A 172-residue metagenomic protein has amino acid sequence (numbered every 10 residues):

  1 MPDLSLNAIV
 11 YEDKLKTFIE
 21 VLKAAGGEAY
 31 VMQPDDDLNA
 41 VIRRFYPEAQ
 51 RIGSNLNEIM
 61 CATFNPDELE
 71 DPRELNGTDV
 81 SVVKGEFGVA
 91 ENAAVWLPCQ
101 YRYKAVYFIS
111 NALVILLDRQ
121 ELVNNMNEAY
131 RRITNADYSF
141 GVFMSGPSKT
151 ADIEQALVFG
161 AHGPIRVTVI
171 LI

Functional and structural regions predicted by a protein language model:
M1-I172: The feature marks the mature, well-folded catalytic cores of soluble enzymes
